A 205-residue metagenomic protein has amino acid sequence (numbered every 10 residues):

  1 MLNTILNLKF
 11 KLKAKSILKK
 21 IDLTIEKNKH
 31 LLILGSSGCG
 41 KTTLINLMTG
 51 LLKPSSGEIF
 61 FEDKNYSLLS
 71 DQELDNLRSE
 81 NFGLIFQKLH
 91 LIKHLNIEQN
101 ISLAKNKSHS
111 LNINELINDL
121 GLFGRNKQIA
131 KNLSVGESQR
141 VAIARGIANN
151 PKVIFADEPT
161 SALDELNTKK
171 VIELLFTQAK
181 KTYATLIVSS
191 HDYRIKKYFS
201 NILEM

Functional and structural regions predicted by a protein language model:
T49: Helix-to-loop junction immediately C-terminal to a conserved catalytic motif
G57-N65: Conserved ABC transporter NBD signature motif
Y66-G83: ABC ATPase NBD coupling module
I129-Q139: Conserved ABC ATPase signature
K131, N149, T182: Conserved signature/switch motifs of ABC ATPase nucleotide-binding domains
I154-D157: Catalytic Walker B motif of ABC-type/P-loop ATPase nucleotide-binding domains
E165-N167: Helix N-cap at the start of a conserved alpha-helix in ABC-type nucleotide-binding domains
